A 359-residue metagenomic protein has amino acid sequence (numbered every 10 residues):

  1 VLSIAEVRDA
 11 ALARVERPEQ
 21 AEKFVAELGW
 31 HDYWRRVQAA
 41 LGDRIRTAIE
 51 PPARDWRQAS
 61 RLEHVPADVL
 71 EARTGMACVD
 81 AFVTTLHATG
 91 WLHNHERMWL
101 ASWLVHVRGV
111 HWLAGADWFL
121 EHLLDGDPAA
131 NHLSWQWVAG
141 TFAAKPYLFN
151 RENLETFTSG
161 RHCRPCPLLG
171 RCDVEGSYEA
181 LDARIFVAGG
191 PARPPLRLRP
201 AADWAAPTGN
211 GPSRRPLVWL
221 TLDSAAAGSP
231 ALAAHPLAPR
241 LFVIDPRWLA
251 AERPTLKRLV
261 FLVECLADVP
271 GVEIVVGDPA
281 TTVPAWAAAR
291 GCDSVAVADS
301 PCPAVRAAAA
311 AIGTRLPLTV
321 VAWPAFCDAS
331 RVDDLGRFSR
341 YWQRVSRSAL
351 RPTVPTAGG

Functional and structural regions predicted by a protein language model:
V1-A26, W30, A40-A53, T84-A88 (+4 more regions): Trp/Phe/Arg-rich N-terminal binding region typifying the photolyase-homology
L2-A10, R17-A201: Active-site-proximal binding-pocket segments
